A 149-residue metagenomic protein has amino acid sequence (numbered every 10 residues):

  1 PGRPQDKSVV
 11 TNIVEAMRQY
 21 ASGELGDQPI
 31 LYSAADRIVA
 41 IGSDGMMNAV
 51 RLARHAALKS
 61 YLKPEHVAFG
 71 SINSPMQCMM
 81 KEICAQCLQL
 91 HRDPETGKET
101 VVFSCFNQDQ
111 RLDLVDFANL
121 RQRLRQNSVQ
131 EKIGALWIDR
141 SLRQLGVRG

Functional and structural regions predicted by a protein language model:
P1-G149: Reductase modules of NAD(P)H-dependent flavoproteins
